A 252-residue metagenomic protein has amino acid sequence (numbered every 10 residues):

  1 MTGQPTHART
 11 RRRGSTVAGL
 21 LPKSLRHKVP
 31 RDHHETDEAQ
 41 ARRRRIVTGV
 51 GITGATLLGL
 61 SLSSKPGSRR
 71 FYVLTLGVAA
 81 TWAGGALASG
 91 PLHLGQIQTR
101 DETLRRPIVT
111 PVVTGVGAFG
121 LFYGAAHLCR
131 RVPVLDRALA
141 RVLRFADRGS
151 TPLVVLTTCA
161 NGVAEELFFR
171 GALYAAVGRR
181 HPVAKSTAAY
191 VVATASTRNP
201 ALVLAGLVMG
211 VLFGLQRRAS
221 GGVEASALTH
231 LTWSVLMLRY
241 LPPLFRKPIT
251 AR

Functional and structural regions predicted by a protein language model:
M1-R105, L238-R252: N-terminal, membrane-interfacial amphipathic/helix-forming hydrophobic leader that caps and precedes the first
L20-H34, H127-V134, T151-N161, R179-S186: Hydrophobic, membrane-facing alpha-helical anchors
R45-G49, F71-T75, T103-P111, G115 (+4 more regions): Residue-level signature of transmembrane alpha-helical entry/exit and packing/kink sites in multi-pass membrane
G59-S64, L92-G95, A125-P133, F169 (+2 more regions): C-terminal ends of transmembrane helices
V73, H93-N161, K247-T250: Juxtamembrane helix-loop-helix connectors linking adjacent transmembrane helices in multi-pass membrane enzymes
A83, F119-Y123, G210, G214: Alpha-helical transmembrane segments
F145-R252: Transmembrane helix-loop-helix hairpins at the membrane interface of multi-pass integral membrane proteins
